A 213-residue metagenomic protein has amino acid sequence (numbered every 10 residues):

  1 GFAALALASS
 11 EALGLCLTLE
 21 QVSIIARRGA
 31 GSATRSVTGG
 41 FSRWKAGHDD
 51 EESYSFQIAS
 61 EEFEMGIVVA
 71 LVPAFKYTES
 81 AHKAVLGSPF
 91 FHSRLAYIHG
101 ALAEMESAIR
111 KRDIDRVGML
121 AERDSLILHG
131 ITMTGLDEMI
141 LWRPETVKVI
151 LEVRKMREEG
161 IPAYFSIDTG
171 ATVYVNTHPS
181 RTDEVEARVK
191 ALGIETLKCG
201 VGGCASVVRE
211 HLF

Functional and structural regions predicted by a protein language model:
G1-S60: Gly/Ser-rich oxyanion-binding loop with an adjacent helix/lid that shapes the negatively charged ligand pocket
A59-F213: C-terminal nucleotide
